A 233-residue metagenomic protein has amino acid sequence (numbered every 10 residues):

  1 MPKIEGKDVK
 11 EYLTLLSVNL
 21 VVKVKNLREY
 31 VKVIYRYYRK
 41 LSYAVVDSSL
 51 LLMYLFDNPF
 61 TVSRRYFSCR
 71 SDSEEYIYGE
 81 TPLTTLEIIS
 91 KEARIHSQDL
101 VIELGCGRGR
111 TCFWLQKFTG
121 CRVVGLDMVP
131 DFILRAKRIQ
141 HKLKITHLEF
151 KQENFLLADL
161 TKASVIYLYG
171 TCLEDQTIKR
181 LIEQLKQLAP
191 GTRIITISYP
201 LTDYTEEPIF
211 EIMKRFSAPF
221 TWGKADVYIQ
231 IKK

Functional and structural regions predicted by a protein language model:
P2-H96: S-adenosyl-L-methionine
Q98-G107: Conserved class I S-adenosyl-L-methionine
R110-T119: Conserved SAM-binding loop of SAM-dependent methyltransferases across substrates and taxa, primarily the Class I
V129: Conserved SAM/SAH-binding beta-strand->alpha-helix loop
A136-K137: Conserved SAM-binding loop
K144-F155: Conserved SAM-binding strand-loop segment of SAM-dependent methyltransferases
V165-Q176: A short SAM/SAH-binding and catalytic strip from SAM-dependent methyltransferases
D175-K233: C-terminal substrate-binding/active-site "lid" region of AdoMet-derived donor-dependent transferases
